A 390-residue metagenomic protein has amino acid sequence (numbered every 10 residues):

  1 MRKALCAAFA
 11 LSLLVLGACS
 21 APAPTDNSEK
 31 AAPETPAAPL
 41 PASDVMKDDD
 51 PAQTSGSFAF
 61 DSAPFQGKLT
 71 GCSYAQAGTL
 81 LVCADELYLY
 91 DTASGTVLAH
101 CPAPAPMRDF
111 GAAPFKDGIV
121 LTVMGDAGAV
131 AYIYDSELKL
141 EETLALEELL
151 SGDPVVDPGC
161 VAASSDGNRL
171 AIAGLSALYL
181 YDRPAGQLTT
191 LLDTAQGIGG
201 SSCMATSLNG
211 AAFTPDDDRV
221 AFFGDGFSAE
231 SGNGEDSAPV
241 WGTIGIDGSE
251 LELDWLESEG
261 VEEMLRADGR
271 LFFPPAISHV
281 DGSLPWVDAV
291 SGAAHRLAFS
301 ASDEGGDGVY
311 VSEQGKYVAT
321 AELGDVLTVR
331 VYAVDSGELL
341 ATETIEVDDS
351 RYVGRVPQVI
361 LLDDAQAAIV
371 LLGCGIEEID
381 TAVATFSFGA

Functional and structural regions predicted by a protein language model:
V15-A18: C-terminal motif of bacterial Sec signal peptides marking the signal peptidase cleavage site
A37-L69: A short helix->beta-strand "capping" segment at the edge of beta-propeller domains
S55-G67, T96-P102, L140-D153, Q187-S202 (+3 more regions): A short beta-strand motif characteristic of beta-propeller blades
Q66-Q76, A105-F115, S151-A163, I198-A212 (+3 more regions): Repeated scaffold domains used in trafficking and secretory/extracellular systems, primarily beta-propellers
A77-G78, K116-G118, D166-N168, D216-D218 (+3 more regions): Short coil/turn segments that connect the beta-strands within blades of beta-propeller domains
T92-G95, D135-K139, D182-G186, G245-S249 (+3 more regions): Short loop/turn segments that connect beta-strands within beta-propeller blades
M124-A129, A177-Y179, G226-S231, A276-D281 (+2 more regions): Short glycine/acidic-enriched loop and turn motifs that connect beta-strands
Y352-A390: Blade-level signature of beta-propeller repeat domains, shared across WD40, Kelch, NHL, RCC1 and BNR/Asp-box propellers
